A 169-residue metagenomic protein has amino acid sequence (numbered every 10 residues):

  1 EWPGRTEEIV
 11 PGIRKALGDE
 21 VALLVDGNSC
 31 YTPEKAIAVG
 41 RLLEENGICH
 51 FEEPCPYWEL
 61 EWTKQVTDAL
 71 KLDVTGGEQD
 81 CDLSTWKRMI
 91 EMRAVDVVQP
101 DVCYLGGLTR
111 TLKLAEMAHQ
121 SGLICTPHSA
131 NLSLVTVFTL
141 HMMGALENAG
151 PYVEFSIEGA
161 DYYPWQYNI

Functional and structural regions predicted by a protein language model:
E1-L70: Metal-dependent enolase-superfamily TIM-barrel catalytic cores that perform enediolate-based chemistry
R41, G47-H50, P56-I169: Shared catalytic-loop signature of beta/alpha-barrel
